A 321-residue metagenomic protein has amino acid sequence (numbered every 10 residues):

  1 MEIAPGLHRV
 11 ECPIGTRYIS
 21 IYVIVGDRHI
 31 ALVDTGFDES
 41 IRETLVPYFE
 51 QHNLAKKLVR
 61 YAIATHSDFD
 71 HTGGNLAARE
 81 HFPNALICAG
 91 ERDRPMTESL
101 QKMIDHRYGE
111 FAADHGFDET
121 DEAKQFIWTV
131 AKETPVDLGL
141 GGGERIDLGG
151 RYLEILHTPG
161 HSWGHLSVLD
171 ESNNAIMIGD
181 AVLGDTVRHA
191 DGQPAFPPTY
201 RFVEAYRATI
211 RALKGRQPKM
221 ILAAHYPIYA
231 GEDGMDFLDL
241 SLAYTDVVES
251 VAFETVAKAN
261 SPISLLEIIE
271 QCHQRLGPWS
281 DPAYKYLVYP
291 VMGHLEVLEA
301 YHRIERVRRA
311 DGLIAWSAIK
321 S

Functional and structural regions predicted by a protein language model:
M1-L54, V168-G184: Conserved beta-strand hairpin/beta-sheet module of binuclear metal-dependent hydrolase folds, prominently
G6, H29, R92, E144 (+2 more regions): Well-ordered beta-strand scaffold positions
G6, I24, D34, H66 (+10 more regions): Divalent metal-coordination and catalytic microenvironments
I30, F37-S40, Y152-D246: Metallo-beta-lactamase
S40-E43, F49-I146: Active-site HxH/HxHxD metal-binding segment of metal-dependent hydrolases
E50, V59-R60, G73, A78-H81 (+11 more regions): A structural signal for the main folded, soluble domain(s) of proteins
T72, Y206, V291: Aromatic/hydrophobic pocket-lining residues that form the small-molecule binding cavity in soluble enzyme cores
V251-S321: C-terminal regulatory/interaction regions
